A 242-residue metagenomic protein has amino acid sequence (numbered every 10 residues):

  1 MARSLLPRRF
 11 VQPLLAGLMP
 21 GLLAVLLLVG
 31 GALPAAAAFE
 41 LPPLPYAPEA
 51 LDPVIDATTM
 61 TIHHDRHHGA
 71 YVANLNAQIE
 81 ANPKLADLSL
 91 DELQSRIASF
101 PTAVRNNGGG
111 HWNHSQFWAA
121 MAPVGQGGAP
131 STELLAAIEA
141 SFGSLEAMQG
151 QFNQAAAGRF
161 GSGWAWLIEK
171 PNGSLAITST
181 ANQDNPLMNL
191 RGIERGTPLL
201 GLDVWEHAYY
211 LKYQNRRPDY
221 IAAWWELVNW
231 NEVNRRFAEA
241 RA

Functional and structural regions predicted by a protein language model:
M1-A2, L23, D184: Short regulatory "switch" loops immediately downstream of catalytic or recognition motifs within protein catalytic
M1-Q12: N-terminal secretory signal peptides that target proteins for export/translocation
A2, L15, V29, A37-E40: Residue-level detector of alpha-helical hydrophobic segments embedded in or interacting with membranes
P13-G31: Bacterial N-terminal signal peptides
L33-A242: Feature for soluble, non-membrane regions of globular proteins
